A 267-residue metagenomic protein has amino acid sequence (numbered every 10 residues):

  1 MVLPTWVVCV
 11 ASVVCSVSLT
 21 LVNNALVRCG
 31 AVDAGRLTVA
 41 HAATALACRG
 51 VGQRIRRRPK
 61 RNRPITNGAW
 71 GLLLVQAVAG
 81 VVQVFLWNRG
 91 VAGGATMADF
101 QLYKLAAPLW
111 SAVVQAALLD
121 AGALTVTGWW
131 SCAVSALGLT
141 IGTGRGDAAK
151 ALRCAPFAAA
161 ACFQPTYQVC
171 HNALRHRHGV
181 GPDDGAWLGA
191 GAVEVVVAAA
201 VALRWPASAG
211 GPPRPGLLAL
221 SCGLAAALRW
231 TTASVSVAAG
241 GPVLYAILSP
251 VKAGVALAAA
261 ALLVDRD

Functional and structural regions predicted by a protein language model:
M1-R36, V78, V82, L86 (+2 more regions): Glycine-/small-residue-enriched transmembrane alpha-helix faces in small-molecule transporters and effluxers
P4-V8, A34-I55, S131-V134, L152-A159 (+2 more regions): Hydrophobic alpha-helical transmembrane segments of multi-pass integral membrane proteins, especially transporters
V8-V13, L72-A77, Q101, R153-A161 (+4 more regions): Residue-level signature of transmembrane alpha-helical cores of multipass secondary-active transporters and flippases
V27, V91-A92, L119, R175 (+2 more regions): Helix-capping/transition residues at the boundaries of transmembrane alpha-helices and the short helical linkers
L37-A40, A95-A106, L174-A192, G223-L262: Helix-helix packing/entry segments at the starts of transmembrane helices
R49, L124-G144: Hydrophobic transmembrane alpha-helices of multi-pass small-molecule transport proteins
Q53-R56, A107-T127, G254-D267: C-terminal transmembrane-helix exit sites in multi-pass transporters
R57-F100, K104, L224-G240: Specific transmembrane alpha-helical segments of multi-pass solute transporters/efflux pumps, especially DMT/EamA
